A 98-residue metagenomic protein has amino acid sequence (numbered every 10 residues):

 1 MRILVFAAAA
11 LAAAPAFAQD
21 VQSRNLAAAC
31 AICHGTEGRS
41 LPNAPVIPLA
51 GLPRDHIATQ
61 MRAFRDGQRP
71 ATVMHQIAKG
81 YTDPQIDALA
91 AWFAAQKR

Functional and structural regions predicted by a protein language model:
L4-A12: Sec-dependent N-terminal signal peptides
A13-A18: N-terminal signal peptide c-region/cleavage motif recognized by signal peptidases
S23, G38-D66, H75-K79: Gly/Gly-Pro-rich "capping" loops immediately C-terminal to redox-active cysteine motifs in periplasmic/lumenal
S23-A28, G67-R69, V73, R98: Short sequence/structural segments immediately N-terminal
A28-T36, L89: The canonical Cys-X-X-Cys-His
A31, T59-R62, A91: Generic alpha-helical structural context detector
H34-R39, A94-A95: Detector for the c-type heme attachment site
R69, A78-R98: C-terminal capping alpha-helices of c-type cytochrome domains
